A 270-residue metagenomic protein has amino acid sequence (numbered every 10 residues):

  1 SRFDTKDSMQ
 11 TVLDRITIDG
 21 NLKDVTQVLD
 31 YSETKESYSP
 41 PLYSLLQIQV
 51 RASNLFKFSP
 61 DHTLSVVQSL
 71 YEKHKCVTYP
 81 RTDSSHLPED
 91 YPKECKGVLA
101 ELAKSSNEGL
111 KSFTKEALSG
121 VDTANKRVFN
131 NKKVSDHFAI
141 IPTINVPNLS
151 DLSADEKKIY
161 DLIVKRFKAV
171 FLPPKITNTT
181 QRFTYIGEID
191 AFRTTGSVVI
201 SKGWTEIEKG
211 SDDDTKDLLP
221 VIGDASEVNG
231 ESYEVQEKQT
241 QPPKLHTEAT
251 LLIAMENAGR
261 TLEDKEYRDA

Functional and structural regions predicted by a protein language model:
S1-A270: Core catalytic DNA strand-manipulation module of type IA topoisomerases
